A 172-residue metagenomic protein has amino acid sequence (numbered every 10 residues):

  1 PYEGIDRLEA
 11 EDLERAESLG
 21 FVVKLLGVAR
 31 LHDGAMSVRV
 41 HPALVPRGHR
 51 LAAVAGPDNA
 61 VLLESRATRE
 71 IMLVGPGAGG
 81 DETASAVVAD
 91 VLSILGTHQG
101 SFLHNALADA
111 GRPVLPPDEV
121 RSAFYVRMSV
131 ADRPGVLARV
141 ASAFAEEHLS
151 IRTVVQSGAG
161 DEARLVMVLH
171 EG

Functional and structural regions predicted by a protein language model:
P1-A53, D58-A60: Substrate-binding/catalytic subdomain of NAD(P)-dependent oxidoreductase enzymes
E3-E11, A55-D58, A78, E82-A89 (+2 more regions): Conserved active-site and cofactor/substrate-binding residues in soluble primary-metabolism enzymes
K24-L25, R39, L62, M72-V74 (+3 more regions): Structured core elements
V28-A29, E64-R66, S129: A generic structural motif
L51-A55, L62-L63, P116-D118, G158: Replace "in large, NTP-powered and nucleic-acid-processing enzymes" with "in large, NTP-powered factors and other
L63-I71, V120-R121: Short acidic (Asp/Glu) and glycine-rich catalytic loops that position anionic groups and cofactors
R69-I71, G75-D81: Glycine-rich phosphate/pyrophosphate-binding beta-alpha loops
A86, V91-G172: A conserved regulatory-domain signal marking ACT and ACT-like small-molecule sensing domains and adjacent regulatory
